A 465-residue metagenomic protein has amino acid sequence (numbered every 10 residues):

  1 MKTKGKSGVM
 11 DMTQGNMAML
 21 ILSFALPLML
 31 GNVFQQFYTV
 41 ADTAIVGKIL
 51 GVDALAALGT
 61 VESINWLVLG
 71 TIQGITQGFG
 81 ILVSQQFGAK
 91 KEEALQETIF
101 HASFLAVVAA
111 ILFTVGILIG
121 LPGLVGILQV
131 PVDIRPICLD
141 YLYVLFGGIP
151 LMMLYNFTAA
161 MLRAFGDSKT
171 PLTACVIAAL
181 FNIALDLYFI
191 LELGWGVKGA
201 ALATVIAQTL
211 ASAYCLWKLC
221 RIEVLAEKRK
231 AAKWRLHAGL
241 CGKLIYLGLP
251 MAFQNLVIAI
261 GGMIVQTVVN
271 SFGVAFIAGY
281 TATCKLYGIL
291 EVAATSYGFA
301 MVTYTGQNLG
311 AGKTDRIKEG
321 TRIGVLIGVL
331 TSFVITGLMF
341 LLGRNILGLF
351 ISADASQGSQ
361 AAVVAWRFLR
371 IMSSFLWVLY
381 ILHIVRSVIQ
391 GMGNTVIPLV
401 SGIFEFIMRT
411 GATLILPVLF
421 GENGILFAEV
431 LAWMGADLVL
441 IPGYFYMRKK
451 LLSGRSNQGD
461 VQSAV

Functional and structural regions predicted by a protein language model:
M1-A25, V83-G148, G194-G248, T305-S374 (+1 more regions): Short alpha-helical transmembrane segments in multi-pass integral membrane proteins
M12-I49, S63-G78, L82, V107-T114 (+5 more regions): N-terminal transmembrane alpha-helices
L22-D42, V144, Y155, A178 (+4 more regions): Transmembrane helical elements of multi-pass membrane transporters/channels
V33, F37-A56, V125-V132, Y188-W195 (+4 more regions): Helix-terminus/linker motif at the lipid-water interface of multi-pass membrane proteins
V46-W66, D133-I137, V197-A200, L240-L247 (+4 more regions): Interfacial/gating helices of multi-pass transporter permease domains
L55-V115, M152-P171, G279-G343, L379-S401: Small-residue-rich hydrophobic transmembrane alpha-helices
L67-G70, T114, N182-D186, S212-L216 (+4 more regions): Hydrophobic transmembrane alpha-helices of multi-pass small-molecule transporters
T76, V144-R163, P171-A179, A200-C215 (+4 more regions): Short runs within selected transmembrane alpha-helices of multi-pass transporters and secretion channels
